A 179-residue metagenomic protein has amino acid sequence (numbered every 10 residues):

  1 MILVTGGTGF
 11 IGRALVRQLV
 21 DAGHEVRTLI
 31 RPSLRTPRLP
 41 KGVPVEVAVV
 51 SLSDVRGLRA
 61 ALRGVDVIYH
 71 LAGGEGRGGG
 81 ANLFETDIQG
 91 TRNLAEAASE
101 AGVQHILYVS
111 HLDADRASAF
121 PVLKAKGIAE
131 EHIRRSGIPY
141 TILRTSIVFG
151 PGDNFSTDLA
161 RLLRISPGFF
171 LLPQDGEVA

Functional and structural regions predicted by a protein language model:
M1-H24, T28: N-terminal Rossmann NAD(P)H-binding glycine-rich loop of SDR-like oxidoreductase domains
G12-A14, I88, G127: Residues forming the Rossmann-fold NAD(P)(H) cofactor-binding site
A14, Q18, A97, H132: Rossmann-fold NAD(P)-dependent oxidoreductase module
L34-R38, V43-A101, H111-S118: NAD(P)H-binding glycine-rich loop region in Rossmannoid oxidoreductase-like domains and their noncatalytic homologs
E100-H105, I138: A short helix->loop->beta-strand "cap" motif at the edges of active sites that frequently abuts
A117-S146, P151-R161, I165: Active-site Tyr-X1-5-Lys
R161-A179: A conserved pocket-lining segment of Rossmann-fold NAD(P)-dependent short-chain dehydrogenase/reductase
